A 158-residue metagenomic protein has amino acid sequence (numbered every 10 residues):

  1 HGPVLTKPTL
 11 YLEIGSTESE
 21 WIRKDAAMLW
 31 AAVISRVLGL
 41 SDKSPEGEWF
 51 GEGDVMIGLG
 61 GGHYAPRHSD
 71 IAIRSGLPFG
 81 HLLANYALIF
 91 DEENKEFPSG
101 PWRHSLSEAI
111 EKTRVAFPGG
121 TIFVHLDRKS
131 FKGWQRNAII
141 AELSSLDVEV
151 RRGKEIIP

Functional and structural regions predicted by a protein language model:
H1-D42: Active-site-adjacent mobile loop/cap segments within catalytic or ligand-binding domains
S16-E18, G61-H63, S130: Active-site-proximal loop/turn and secondary-structure-junction residues that shape catalytic pockets, frequently
A27-A31, V37, S99-I110, R136-I139: Well-ordered, non-membrane alpha-helical segments in soluble/globular domains
M28-L29, I73-S75, I139-S145: Short, solvent-exposed amphipathic alpha-helical segments in soluble enzyme and RNA/protein-processing domains
V37-L38, A116-F117, R128-S130, R151-G153 (+1 more regions): N-terminal and secondary-structure boundary signal
G47-L126: Acidic, Ser/Thr-rich low-complexity intrinsically disordered segments
A65-H68, K132-N137: Short active-site-adjacent structural elements
A138-P158: Extended non-globular C-terminal regions
